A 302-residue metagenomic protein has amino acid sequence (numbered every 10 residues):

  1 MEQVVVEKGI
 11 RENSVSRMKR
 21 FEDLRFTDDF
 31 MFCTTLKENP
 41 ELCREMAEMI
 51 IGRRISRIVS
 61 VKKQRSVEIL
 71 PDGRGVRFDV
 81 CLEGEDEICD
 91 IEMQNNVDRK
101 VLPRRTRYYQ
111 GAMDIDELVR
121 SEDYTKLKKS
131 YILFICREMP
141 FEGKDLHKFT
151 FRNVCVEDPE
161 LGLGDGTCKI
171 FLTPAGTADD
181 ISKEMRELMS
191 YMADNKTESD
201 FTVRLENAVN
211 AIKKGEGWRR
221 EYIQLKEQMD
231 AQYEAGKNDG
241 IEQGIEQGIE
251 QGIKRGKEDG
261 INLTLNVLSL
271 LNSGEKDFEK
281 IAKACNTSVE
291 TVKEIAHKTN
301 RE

Functional and structural regions predicted by a protein language model:
M1-C168, A178-D180, A235: Accessory alpha/beta interaction modules
E2-L24, E85, C89-Q94, G176 (+1 more regions): Short, charged alpha-helical interaction segments and adjacent helix-coil junctions
L172: Conserved phosphate-donor/acceptor-positioning beta-strand/loop module used by diverse small-molecule
